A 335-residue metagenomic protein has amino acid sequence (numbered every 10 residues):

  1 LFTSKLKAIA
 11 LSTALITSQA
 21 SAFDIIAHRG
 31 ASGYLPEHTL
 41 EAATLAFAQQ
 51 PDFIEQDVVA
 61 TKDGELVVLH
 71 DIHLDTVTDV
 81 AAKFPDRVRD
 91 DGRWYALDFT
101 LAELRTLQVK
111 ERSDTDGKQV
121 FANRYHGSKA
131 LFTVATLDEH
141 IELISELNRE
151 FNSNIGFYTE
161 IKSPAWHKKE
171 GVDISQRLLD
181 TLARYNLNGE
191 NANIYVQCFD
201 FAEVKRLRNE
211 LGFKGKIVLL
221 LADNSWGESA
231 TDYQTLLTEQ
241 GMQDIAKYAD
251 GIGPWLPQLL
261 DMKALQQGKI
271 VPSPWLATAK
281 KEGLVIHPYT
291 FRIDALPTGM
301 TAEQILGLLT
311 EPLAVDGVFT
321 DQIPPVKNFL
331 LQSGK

Functional and structural regions predicted by a protein language model:
L1-S21: Gram-negative bacterial Sec-dependent N-terminal signal peptides
T13, S21-K335: Phosphate-group recognition and catalysis centered on beta-loop-alpha active-site segments
